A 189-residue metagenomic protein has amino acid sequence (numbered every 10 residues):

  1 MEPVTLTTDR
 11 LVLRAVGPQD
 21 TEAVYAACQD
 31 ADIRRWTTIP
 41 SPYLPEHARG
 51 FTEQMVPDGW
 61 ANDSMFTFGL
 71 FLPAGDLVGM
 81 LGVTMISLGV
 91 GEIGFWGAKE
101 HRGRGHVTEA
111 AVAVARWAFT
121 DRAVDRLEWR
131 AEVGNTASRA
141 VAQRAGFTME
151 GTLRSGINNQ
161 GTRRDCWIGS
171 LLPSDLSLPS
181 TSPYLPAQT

Functional and structural regions predicted by a protein language model:
M1-D32, T67-T189: Acyl-donor (CoA/ACP) binding surface of acyl/acetyltransferases
C28, T37, G59-A61: Hydrophobic residues in alpha-helical segments
D32-Q54: Conserved GNAT-fold acetyl-CoA-binding loop/helix
H47, E53-V56, W167, L172: Juxtamembrane helix-loop transition sites at the ends of transmembrane segments in multi-pass membrane proteins
M55-G69: A short helix-loop-beta-strand connector motif used in the catalytic cores of GNAT acetyltransferases and, in some
